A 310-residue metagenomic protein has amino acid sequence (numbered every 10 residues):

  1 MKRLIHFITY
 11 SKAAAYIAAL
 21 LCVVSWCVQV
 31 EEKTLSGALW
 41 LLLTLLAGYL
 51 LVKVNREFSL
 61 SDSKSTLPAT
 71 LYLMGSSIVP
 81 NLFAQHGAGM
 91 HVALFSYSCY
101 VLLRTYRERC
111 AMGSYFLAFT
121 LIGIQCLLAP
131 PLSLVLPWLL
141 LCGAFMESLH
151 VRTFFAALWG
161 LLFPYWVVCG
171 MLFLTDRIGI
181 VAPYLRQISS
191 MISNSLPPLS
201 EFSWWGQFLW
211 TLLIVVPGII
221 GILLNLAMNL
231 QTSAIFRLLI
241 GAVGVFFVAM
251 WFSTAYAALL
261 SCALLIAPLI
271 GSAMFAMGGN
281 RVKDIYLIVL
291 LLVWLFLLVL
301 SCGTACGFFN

Functional and structural regions predicted by a protein language model:
M1-A19, S61, R281-I285: N-terminal membrane topogenic signal
C22-V28, A182-W205, V215-I220: Juxtamembrane membrane-water interface segments that cap and precede transmembrane helices
L42-F58: Transmembrane-helix motifs of polytopic, lipid-linked glycan transferases
S65-P80, V92-Y97, A118: Membrane-embedded helix bundles of polyisoprenyl
S98-G113: Membrane-interface transmembrane helices that cradle and orient dolichyl/undecaprenyl
S114-L128, F246-M250: Membrane-interface alpha helices of multi-pass inner-membrane proteins
V135-W159: Perimembrane helix-loop-helix junctions
I219-G278: Membrane-water interface signatures at transmembrane helix termini and the short loops that connect adjacent helices
